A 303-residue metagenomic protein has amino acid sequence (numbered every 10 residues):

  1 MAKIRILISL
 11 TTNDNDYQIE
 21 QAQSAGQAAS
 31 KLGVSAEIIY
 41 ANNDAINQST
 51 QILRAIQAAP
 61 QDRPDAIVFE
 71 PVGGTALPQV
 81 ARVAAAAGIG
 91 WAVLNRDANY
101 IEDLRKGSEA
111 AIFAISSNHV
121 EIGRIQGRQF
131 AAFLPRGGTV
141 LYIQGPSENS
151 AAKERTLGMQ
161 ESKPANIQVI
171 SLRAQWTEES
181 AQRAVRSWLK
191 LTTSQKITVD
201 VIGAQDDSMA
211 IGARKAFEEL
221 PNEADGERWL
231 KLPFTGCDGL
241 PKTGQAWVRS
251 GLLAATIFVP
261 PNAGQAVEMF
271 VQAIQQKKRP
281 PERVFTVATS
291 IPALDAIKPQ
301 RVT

Functional and structural regions predicted by a protein language model:
M1-I6, S30, L134-G137: Immediate post-signal peptide segment of exported/extracytoplasmic ligand-binding proteins
A2-I4, I143, S162-K163, F258-T303: Hinge/cleft segment of the Venus flytrap/periplasmic-binding protein
R5-S24, A28, A36-A55, E70-T75 (+2 more regions): Extracytoplasmic "Venus flytrap"
Y17-L32, Q51, I122-Q126, S150-I167 (+2 more regions): Short, solvent-exposed amphipathic alpha-helices that sit in or adjacent to ligand/effector-binding or catalytic
S30-A45, T139-Y142, K163-Q182, K231: Short beta-strand elements in bilobed, periplasmic/extracellular small-molecule ligand-binding domains
Q48, F113-V140, A181, G239-G244 (+1 more regions): Hydrophobic alpha-helical segments within soluble ligand-binding/sensing domains
R63-A87, M159, I170, A174-A246: Hydrophobic alpha-helical
Q79-E121, P241-R249: Flexible loop/hinge segments that line or gate small-molecule binding clefts
